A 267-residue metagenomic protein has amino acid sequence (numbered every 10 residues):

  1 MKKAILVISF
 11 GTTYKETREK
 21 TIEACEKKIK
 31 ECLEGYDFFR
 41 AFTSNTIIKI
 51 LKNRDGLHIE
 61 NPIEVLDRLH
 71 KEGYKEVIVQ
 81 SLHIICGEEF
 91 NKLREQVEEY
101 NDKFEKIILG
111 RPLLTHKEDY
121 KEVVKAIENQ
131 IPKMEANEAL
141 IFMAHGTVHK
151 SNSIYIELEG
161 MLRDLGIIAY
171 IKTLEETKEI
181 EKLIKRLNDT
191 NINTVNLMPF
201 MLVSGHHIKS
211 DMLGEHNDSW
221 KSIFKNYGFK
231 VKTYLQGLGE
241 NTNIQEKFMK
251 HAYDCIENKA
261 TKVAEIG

Functional and structural regions predicted by a protein language model:
M1-G267: Active-site-proximal alpha-helix that buttresses catalytic centers in soluble enzyme cores
